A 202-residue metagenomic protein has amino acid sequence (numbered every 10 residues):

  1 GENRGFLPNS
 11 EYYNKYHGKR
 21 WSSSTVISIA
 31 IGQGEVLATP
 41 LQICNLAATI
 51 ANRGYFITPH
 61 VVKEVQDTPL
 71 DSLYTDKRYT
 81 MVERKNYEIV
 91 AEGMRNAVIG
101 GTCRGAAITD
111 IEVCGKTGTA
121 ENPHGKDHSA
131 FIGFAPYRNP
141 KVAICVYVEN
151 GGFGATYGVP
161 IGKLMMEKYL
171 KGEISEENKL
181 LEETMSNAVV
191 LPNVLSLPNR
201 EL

Functional and structural regions predicted by a protein language model:
G1-G154, V194-L202: Beta-lactam-recognizing serine transpeptidase/beta-lactamase-like catalytic domain environment
I43, G154-E167: Short, charged, low-complexity patches
D71-R78, I161-L202: Short, gly/Ser/Thr-rich active-site loops of penicillin-recognizing serine hydrolases
